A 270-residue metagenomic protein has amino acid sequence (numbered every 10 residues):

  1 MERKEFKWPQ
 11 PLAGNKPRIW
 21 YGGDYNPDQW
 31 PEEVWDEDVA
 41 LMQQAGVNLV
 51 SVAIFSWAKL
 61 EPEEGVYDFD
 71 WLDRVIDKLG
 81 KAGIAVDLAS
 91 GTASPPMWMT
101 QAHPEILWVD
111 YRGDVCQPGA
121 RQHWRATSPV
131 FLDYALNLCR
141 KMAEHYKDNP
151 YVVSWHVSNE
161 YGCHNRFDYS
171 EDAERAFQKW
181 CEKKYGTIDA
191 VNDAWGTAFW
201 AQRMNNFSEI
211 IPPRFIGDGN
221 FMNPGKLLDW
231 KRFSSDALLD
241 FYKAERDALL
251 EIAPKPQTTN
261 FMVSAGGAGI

Functional and structural regions predicted by a protein language model:
E2-V34, V39-L49: An acidic-aromatic substrate-binding cleft motif
K16-I19, G46-N48, G80-V86, D148-V153 (+1 more regions): Short, well-ordered coil/turn segments that N-cap beta-strands
G22-D24, K59-E61, S128, D229-R232: A short, structure-level motif marking secondary-structure boundaries and short turns
N26-D28, A53-S56, A89-W98, V153-G162 (+1 more regions): Short, solvent-exposed turn/loop segments enriched in Gly/Ser/Thr/Pro and often Arg
D28, E32, G65, F69 (+2 more regions): Flexible, glycine- and charge-enriched loops at secondary-structure boundaries
V34, E61, M97, C163-R166 (+1 more regions): Generic domain-boundary/flexible-linker signal
D36-Q117, C139-A143, A244-A253: Aromatic-lined substrate-binding rim segments of carbohydrate-active enzymes
Y111-I270: Polysaccharide-binding and catalytic clefts of secreted carbohydrate-active enzymes
